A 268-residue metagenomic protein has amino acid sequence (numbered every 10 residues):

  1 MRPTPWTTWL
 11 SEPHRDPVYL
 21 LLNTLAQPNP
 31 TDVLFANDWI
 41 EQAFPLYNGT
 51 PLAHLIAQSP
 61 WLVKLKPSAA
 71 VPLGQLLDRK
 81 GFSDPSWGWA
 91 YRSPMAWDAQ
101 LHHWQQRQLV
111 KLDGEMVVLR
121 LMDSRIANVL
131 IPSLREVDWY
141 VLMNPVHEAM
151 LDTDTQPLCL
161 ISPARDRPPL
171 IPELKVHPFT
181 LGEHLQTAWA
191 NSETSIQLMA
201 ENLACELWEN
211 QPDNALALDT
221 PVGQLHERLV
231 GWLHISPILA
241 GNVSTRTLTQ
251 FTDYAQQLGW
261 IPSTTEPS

Functional and structural regions predicted by a protein language model:
M1-L10, R15-N48, A53, P94-L101 (+1 more regions): A contiguous, surface-oriented mixed alpha/beta subdomain in the mid-to-C-terminal portion of proteins that forms
I56-W104, Q108: A broadly used, surface-exposed interaction patch
